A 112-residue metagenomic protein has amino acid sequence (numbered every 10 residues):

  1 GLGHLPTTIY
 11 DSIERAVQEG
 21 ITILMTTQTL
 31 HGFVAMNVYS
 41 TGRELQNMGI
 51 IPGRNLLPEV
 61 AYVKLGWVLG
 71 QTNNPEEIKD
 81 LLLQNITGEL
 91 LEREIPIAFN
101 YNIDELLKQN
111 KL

Functional and structural regions predicted by a protein language model:
G1-L112: Active-site catalytic microenvironments in core metabolic enzymes, especially phosphate/sugar-handling
